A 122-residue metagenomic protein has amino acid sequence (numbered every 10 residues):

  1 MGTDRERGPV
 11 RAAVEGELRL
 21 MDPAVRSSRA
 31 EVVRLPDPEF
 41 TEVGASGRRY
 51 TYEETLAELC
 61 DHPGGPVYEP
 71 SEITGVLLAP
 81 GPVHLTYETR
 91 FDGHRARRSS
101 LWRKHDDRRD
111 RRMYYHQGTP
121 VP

Functional and structural regions predicted by a protein language model:
G2-E31, T41-P122: A beta-strand edge to alpha-helix "cap/lid" segment located at domain peripheries
D37: ATP/adenylate-binding site constellation spanning eukaryotic-like Ser/Thr protein kinases, ABC-transporter
